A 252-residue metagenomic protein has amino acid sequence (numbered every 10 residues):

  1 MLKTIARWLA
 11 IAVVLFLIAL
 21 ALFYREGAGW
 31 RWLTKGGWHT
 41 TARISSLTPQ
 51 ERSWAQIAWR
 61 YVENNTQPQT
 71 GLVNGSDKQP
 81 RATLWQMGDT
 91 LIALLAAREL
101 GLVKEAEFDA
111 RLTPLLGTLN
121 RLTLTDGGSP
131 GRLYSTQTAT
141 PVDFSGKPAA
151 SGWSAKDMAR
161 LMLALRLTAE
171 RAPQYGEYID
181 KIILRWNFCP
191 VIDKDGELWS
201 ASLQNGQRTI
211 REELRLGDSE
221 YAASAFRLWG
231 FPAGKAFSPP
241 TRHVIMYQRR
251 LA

Functional and structural regions predicted by a protein language model:
M1-A6: Short, Lys/Arg-rich N-terminal segment immediately upstream of the first membrane anchor
R7-L22: Hydrophobic membrane-insertion alpha-helices, especially the h-region of bacterial N-terminal signal peptides
L20-A82, D126-Y134: Low-complexity, Ser/Thr/Pro/Gly-enriched N-terminal "stalk/linker" regions
S45-Q50, G127-A159, A164-R166, R171-A252: Extended ligand-binding clefts on enzyme/binding-domain cores
P49-G101, A236-A252: Substrate-binding groove/exosite segments of carbohydrate-active enzymes
R52-E63, L91, D109-N120, M162 (+2 more regions): Hydrophobic core segments within long, regular secondary-structure runs in both alpha- and beta-rich folds
T66, L94, G101, L119 (+5 more regions): Sec/Tat-exported extracytoplasmic proteins
K78-W153: Membrane helical hairpin/interfacial module
